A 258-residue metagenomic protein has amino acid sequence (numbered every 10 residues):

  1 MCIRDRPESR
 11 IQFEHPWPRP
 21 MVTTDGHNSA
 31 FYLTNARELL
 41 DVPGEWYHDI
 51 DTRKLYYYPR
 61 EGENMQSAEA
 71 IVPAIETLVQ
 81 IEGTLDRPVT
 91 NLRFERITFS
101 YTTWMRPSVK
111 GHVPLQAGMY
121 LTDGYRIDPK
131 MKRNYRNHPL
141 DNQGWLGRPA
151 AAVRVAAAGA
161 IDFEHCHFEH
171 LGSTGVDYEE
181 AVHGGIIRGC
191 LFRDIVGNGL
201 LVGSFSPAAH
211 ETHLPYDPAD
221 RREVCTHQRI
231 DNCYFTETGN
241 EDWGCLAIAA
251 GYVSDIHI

Functional and structural regions predicted by a protein language model:
R4-A157, D162, A209-H213, D217-A219: Extracellular polysaccharide-degrading/modifying enzymes targeting complex plant/algal/animal polysaccharides
Q12, Y56-Y57, D177, G199 (+2 more regions): Structured core elements
T90-Y101, P139, G159-S173, V182-G197 (+2 more regions): Right-handed parallel beta-helix
T103-V109, A150, G172-Y178, V196-V202 (+2 more regions): Short glycine/acidic-rich loop motifs that flank beta-strands on beta-rich extracellular proteins
E179-E180, G203-S206, L246-S254: Short, solvent-exposed turn/loop segments enriched in Gly/Ser/Thr/Pro and often Arg
